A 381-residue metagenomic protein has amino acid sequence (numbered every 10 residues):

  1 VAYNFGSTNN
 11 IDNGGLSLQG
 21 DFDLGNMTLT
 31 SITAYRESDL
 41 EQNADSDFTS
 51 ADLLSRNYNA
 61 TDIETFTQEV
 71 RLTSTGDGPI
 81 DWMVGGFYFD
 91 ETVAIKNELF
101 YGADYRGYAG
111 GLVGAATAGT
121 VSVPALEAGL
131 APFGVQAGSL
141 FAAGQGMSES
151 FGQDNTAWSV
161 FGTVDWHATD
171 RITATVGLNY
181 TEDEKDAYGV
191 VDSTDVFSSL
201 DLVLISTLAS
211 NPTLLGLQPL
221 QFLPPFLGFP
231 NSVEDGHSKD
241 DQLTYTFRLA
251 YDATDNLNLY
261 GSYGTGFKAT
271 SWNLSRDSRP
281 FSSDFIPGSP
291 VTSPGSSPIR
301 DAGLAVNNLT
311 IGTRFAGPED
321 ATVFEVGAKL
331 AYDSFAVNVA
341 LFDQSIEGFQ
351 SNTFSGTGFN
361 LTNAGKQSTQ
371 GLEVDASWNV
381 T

Functional and structural regions predicted by a protein language model:
V1-A2, D45-R56, E98-S150, D186-H237 (+2 more regions): Solvent-exposed loop segments that connect transmembrane elements
V1-M83, F89-N97, V113-T117, S122-V123 (+1 more regions): Outer-membrane beta-barrel domain signature, strongest for Gram-negative TonB-dependent receptors and also present
T8-D12, A60-E64, A143, S148-A157 (+6 more regions): Short sequence motifs at beta-strands and strand-loop junctions characteristic of Gram-negative outer-membrane
L18-F22, Q68-S74, V160-W166, F247-Y251 (+2 more regions): Residues on the lipid-exposed face of transmembrane beta-strands in outer-membrane beta-barrel proteins
Q19-D23, T28-A34, D39-A44, N258-G264 (+2 more regions): Membrane-embedded beta-barrel scaffold of Gram-negative outer-membrane proteins
L24-G25, T75-P79, T169-R171, T254 (+4 more regions): Outer-membrane beta-barrel channels and translocator barrels
T28-T30, D81-M83, F161, T173-T175 (+3 more regions): Residue-level detector of the transmembrane beta-barrel scaffold of outer-membrane proteins
A34-R36, F87-E91, L99, N179-D183 (+3 more regions): Outer-membrane beta-barrel pore domains and translocons
